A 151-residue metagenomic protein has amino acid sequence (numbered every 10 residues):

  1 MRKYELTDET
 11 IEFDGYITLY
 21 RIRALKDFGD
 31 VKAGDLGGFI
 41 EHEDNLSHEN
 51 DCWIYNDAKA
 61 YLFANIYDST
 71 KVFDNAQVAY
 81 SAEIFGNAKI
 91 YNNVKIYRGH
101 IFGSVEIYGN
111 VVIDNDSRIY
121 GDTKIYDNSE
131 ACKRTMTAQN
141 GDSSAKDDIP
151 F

Functional and structural regions predicted by a protein language model:
M1-D51, D122, G141-F151: Terminal amphipathic alpha-helical/low-complexity segments used for targeting or macromolecular assembly
R2, R21-R23, R98, R118 (+1 more regions): Arginine residue identity/basic-tract feature
R23-K26, D57, N75: Short, flexible beta-strand-to-coil junctions
D44, C52, A58, A64 (+13 more regions): Residues at the loop-to-beta-strand transition
